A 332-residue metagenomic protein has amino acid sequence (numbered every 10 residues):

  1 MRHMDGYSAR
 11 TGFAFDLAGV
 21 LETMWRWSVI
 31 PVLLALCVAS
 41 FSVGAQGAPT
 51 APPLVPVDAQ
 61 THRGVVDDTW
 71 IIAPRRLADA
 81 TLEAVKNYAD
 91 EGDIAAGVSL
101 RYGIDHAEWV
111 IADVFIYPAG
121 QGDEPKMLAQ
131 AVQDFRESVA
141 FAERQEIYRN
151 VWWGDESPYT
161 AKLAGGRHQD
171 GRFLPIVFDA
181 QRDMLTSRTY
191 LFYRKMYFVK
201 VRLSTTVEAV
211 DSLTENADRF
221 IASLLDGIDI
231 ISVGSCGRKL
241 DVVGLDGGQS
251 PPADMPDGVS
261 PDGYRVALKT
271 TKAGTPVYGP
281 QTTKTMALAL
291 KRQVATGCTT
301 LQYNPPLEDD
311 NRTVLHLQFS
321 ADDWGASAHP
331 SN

Functional and structural regions predicted by a protein language model:
M1-R26: N-terminal secretory signal peptides that target proteins for export/translocation
S28-S40: Bacterial N-terminal signal peptides
A48-R101, G237-L301, P306-N332: N-terminal "mature-domain start" segment
I94-S99, W109-I111, R182-T189: Short, surface-exposed coil-to-beta transition loops
G97-D134, G247-G248, R265-K269, Y278-G279: A short acidic-to-branched-hydrophobic micro-motif
A112-V114, R188-T189, M196-V207: Short, well-ordered beta-strand elements
R144-T189: Signature of long, low-cysteine stretches enriched in small and polar/charged residues
K200-P251: Surface-exposed amphipathic alpha-helical segments
